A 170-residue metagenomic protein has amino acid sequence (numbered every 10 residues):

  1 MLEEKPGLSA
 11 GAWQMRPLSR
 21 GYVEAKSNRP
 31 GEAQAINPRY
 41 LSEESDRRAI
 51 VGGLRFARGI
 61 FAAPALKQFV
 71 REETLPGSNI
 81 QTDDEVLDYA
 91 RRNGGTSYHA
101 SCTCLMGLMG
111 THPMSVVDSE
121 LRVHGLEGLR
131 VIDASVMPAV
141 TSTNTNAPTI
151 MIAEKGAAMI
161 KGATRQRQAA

Functional and structural regions predicted by a protein language model:
M1-P148, G156-A170: FAD-dependent oxidoreductase catalytic-site/capping-region signature
